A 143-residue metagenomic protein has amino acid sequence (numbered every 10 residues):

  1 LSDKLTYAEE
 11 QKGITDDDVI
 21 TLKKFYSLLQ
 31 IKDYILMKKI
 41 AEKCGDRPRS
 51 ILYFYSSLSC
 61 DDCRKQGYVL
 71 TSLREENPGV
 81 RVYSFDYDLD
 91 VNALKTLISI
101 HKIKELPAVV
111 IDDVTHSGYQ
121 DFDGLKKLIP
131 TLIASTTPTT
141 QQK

Functional and structural regions predicted by a protein language model:
L1-S50, S135-K143: Non-globular targeting/processing and membrane-anchoring segments
E9-V19, Y55-C60, D113-H116: Second-shell loop/turn segments in exported
Y34, E75-P78, K102, P130 (+1 more regions): Sec-exported extracytoplasmic/periplasmic mature domains
M37, G67, T71-R74, L94-K95 (+2 more regions): Extracytoplasmic/secreted envelope proteins and their assembly/folding machinery, especially bacterial periplasmic
K38-E76: Local sequence-structure signature of Cys/Sec-based thiol-disulfide redox active-site neighborhoods
L52-S56, P78-L94: Thiol-based oxidoreductase modules, predominantly thioredoxin-like and allied folds used for disulfide exchange
N92-K104: Short, intrinsically disordered low-complexity segments
E105, V110-K143: Non-catalytic, surface beta->alpha helical segment in thiol-disulfide oxidoreductase systems
